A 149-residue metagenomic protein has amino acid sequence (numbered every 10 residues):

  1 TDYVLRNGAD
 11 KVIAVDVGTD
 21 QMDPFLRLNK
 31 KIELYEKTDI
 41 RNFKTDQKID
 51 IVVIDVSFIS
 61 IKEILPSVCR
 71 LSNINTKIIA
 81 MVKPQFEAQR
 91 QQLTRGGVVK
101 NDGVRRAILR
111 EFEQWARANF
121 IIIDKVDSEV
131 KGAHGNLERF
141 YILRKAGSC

Functional and structural regions predicted by a protein language model:
T1-G8: Conserved SAM-binding loop of SAM-dependent methyltransferases across substrates and taxa, primarily the Class I
D10-E63: S-adenosyl-L-methionine
K62-I79: A short glycine-rich, Lys/Arg-flanked "PGG" loop and its adjoining helix->strand segment in the class I
N75-Q89: Conserved beta-strand signature within the Rossmann-like core of class I S-adenosyl-L-methionine
T94-A107: Acceptor-substrate binding/catalytic loop of class I
R105-N119: Short alpha-helix
F120-V130: Conserved S-adenosyl-L-methionine
V130-C149: Core SAM-dependent methyltransferase catalytic element
